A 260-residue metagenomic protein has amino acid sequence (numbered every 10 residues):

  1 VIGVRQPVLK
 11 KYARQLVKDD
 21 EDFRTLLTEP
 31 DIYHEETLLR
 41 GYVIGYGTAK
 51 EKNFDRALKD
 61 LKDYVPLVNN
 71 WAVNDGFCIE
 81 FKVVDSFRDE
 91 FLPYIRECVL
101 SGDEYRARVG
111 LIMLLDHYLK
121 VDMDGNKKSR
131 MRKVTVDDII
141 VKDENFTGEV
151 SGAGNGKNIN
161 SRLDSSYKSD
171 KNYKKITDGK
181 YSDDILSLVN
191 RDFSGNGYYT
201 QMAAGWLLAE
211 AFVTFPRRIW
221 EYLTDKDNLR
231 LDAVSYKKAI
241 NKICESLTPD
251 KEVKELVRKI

Functional and structural regions predicted by a protein language model:
V1-G148, G152, G156-I260: Alpha-helical scaffold domains
